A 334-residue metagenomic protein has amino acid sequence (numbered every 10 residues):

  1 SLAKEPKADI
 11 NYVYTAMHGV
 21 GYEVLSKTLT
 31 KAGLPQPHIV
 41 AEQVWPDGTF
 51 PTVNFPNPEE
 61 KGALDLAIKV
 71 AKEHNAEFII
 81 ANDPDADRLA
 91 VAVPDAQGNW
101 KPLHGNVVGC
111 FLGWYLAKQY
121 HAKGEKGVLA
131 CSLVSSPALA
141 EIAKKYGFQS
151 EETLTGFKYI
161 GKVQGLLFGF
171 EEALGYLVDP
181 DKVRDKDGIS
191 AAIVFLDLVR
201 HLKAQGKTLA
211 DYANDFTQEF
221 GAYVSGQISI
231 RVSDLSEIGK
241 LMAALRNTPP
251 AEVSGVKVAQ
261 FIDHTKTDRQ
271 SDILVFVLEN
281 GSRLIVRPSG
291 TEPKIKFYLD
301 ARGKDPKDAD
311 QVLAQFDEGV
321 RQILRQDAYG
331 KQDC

Functional and structural regions predicted by a protein language model:
S1-K31, Q36-T49, V70, H121: Gly/Ser-rich phosphate-binding catalytic loop and adjacent alpha/beta segment that cradle a phosphoryl group at enzyme
A16-Y22, A86-R88, S135-P137, L235-E237 (+1 more regions): Gly/Ser/Thr-rich loops at beta-strand to alpha-helix junctions that form or flank small-molecule/cofactor-binding
E23-T28, T49-V53, L89-D95, Y115 (+3 more regions): Short acidic, glycine/serine/threonine-rich loops at helix termini
K31-V91: N-terminal small/polar loop signature for handling phosphorylated ligands or for N-terminal nucleophile
G62-L66, L112, Y159: Well-ordered alpha-helical segments embedded in enzymatic catalytic cores
K72, A76-F78, N99-K101, H121-P288 (+3 more regions): Phosphate-binding and adjacent anionic-ligand microenvironments
D87-V108: Short Gly/Thr/Asp-enriched flexible loops that form oxyanion-binding sites at enzyme active sites
G113-K123: Short, basic/hydrophobic alpha-helical segments
